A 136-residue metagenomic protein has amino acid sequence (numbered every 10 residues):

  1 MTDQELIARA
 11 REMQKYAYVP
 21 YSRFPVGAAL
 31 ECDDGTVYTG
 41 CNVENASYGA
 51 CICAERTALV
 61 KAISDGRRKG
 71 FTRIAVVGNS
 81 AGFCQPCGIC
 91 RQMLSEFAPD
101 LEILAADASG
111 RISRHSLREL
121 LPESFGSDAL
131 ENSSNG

Functional and structural regions predicted by a protein language model:
T2-V19, K69-G136: C-terminal binding/interaction regions
A10, G27-A28, G40, A58 (+1 more regions): Small residues (Ala/Gly/Ser/Thr
R23-C32: Short beta-strand scaffold segments in enzyme catalytic cores
D34-T36, R111: Short acidic/polar mixed-charge low-complexity motifs
T36-V37, S64-F71: Phosphate-handling active-site elements
V37, N42-E44, P86, R91: C-terminal structural segment of proteins
C41-T57: Compact, glycine-rich, soluble single-domain proteins
T57, K61-D65, Q92: Feature captures the catalytic cores and cofactor-binding loops of soluble hydro-lyases/lyases that act on carboxylate
